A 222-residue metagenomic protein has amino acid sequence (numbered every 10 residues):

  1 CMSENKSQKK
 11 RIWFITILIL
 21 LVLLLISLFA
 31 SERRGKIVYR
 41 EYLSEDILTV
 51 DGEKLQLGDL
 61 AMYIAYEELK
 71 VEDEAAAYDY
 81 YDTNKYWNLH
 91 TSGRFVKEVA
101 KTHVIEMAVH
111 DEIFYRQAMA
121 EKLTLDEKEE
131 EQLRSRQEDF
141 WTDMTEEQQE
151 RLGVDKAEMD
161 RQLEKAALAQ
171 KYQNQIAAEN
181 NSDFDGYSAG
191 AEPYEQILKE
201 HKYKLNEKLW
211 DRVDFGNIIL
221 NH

Functional and structural regions predicted by a protein language model:
C1-V96, Q196-H222: Short, low-structural-confidence N-terminal segments
L57, M62, Y115, A120 (+1 more regions): A broad, structure-centric signal for solvent-exposed, well-ordered loop/edge residues that line or flank functional
L69-A100, M119-E192: Charged, solvent-exposed helices and adjacent loops that form client-binding or oligomerization surfaces
T102-I105: Alpha-helical scaffold segments that flank or form the walls of functional sites
M107-H110, A118: Short, structured surface segments that line ligand/substrate-binding pockets
